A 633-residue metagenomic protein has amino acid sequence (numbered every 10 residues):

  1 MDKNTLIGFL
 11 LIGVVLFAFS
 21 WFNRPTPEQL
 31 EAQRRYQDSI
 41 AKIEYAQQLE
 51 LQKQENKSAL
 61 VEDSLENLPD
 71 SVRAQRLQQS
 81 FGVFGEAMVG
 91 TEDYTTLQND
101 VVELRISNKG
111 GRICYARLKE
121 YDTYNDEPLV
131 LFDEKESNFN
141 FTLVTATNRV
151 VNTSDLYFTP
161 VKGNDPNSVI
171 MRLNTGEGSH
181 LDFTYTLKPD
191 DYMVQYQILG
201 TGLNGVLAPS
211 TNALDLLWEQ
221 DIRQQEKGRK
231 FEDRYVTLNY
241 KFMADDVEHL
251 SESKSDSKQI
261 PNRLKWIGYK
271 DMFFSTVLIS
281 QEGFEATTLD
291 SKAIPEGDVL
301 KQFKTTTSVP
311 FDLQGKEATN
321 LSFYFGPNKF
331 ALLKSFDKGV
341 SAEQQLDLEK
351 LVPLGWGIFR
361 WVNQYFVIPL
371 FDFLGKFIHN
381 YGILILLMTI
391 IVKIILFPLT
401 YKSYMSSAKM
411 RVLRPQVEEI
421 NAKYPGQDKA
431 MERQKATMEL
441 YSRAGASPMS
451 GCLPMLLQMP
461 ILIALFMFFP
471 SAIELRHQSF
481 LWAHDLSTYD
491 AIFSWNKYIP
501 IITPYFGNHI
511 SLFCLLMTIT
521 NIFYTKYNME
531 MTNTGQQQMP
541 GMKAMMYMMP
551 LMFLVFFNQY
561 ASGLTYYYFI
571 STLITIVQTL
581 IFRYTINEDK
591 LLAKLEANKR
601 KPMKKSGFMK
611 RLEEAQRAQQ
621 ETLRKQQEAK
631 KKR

Functional and structural regions predicted by a protein language model:
M1-S64, I106, Y196-G202, S210 (+6 more regions): Helix-loop-helix
K53, K57, V61-D93, D100 (+4 more regions): Non-transmembrane, membrane-proximal soluble domains of secreted or membrane proteins
D70-S71, Q78, G85-D347: Soluble non-transmembrane domains of integral membrane proteins
